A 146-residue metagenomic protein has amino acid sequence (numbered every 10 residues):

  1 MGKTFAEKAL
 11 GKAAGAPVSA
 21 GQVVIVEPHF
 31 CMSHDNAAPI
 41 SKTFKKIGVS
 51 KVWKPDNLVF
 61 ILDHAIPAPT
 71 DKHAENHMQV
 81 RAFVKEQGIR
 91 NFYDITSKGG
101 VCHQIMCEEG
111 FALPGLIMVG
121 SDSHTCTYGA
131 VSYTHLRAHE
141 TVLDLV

Functional and structural regions predicted by a protein language model:
L10, A16-A74: N-terminal low-complexity or amphipathic/hydrophobic leaders
V26, F60-L62, N91-S97, M118-S121 (+1 more regions): General beta-strand structural signal in soluble alpha/beta enzymes
P67-G99: Active-site-proximal helix-loop elements at catalytic-domain edges
Y93-V101, I105-G115: Non-transmembrane, aqueous-exposed alpha-helical and coiled segments at domain scale
Y128-Y133: Short active-site loop/helix that positions an aromatic residue
T134-T141: Conserved small/polar residues in nucleotide/adenosyl-binding loops
L145-V146: Hydrophobic alpha-helical segments, chiefly the membrane-spanning helices and signal/signal-anchor peptides
